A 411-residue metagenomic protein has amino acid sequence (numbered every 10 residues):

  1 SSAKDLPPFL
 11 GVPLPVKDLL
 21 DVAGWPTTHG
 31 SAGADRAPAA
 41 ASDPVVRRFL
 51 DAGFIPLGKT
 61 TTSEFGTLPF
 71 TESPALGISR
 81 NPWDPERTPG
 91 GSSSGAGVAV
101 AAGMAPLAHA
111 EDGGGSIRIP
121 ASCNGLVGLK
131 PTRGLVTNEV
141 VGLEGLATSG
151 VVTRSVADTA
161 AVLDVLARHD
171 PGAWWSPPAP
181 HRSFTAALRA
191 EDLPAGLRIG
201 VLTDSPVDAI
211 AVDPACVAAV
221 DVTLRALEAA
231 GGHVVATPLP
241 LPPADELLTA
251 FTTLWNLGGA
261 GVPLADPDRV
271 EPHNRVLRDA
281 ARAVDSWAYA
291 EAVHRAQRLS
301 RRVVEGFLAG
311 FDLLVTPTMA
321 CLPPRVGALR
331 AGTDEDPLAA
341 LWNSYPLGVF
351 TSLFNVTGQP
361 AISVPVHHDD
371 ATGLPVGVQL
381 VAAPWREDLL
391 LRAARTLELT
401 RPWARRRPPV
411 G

Functional and structural regions predicted by a protein language model:
S1-D35, G66-T67, W175, F184-T185 (+1 more regions): Short, well-ordered alpha-helical
F9-H29, L193-L202, T253-E305, P317-C321 (+2 more regions): Short helix-loop capping/hinge segments that flank enzyme active sites or metal/cofactor-binding pockets
G11, D51, I55-L57, A105 (+1 more regions): Glycine-rich, small-residue loops and helix-cap segments that act as flexible hinges at active-site edges
V16, P56-T61, H109, A236 (+1 more regions): General beta-strand structural signal in soluble alpha/beta enzymes
G33-A39, D84-R87, E335-G348: A short acidic, glycine-rich active-site loop that binds or catalyzes chemistry on phosphate/adenosine moieties
A41-D43, R47-D170, N355-H367, L374-G377: Short glycine/serine-rich loop segments
K130-D221, R401-G411: A short helix-breaking turn/cap at a secondary-structure junction
S183-L188, P214-P238, A260-A265, Y289 (+2 more regions): Acyltransferase
